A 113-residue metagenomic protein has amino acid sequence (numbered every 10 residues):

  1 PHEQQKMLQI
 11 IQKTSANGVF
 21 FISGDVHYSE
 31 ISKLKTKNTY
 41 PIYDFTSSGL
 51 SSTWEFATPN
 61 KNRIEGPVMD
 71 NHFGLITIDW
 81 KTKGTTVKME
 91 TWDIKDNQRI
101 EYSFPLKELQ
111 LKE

Functional and structural regions predicted by a protein language model:
P1-E113: Long, structured stretches of catalytic cores involved in phosphate-ester chemistry, encompassing
